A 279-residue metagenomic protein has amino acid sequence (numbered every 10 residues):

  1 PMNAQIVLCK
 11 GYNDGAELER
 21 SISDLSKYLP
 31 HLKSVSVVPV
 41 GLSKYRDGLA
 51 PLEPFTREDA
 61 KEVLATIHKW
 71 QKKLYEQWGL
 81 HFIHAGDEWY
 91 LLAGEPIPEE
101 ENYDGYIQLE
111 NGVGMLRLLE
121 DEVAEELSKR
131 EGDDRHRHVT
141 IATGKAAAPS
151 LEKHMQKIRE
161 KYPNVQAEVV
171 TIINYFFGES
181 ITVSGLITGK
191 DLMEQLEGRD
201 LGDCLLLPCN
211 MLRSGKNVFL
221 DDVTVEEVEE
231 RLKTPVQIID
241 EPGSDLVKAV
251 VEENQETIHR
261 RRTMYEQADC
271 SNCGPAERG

Functional and structural regions predicted by a protein language model:
P1-G48, E58-E88: Conserved C-terminal portion of the radical SAM core fold that forms the substrate/S-adenosylmethionine-binding
L8-G11, E53, I141: Short, charged/polar micro-motifs that form catalytic or ligand-binding hotspots
G15, R57-K61, K145-A148, V218: Generic detection of long, well-ordered alpha-helical segments
S21, E53-F55, N254-T257: Short, hinge-like loop/turn segments at secondary-structure boundaries
S23, P30-H31, F55-E58, I173-F176 (+1 more regions): A broad "ordered helical/assembly scaffold" signature
G48-F55, G215-V218: Short, flexible/disordered intra-domain loops and linkers
L52-E58, Q77, W89, G94-I97 (+1 more regions): Elongated, non-catalytic scaffold/linker segments and compositionally distinctive motifs
G94-G279: Radical SAM enzyme core and accessory elements
